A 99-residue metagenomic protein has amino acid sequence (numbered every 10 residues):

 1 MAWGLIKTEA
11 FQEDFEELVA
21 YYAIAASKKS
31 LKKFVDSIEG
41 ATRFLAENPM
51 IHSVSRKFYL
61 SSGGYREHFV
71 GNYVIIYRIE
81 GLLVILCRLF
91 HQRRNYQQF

Functional and structural regions predicted by a protein language model:
M1-S37: Arg/Lys-rich, positively charged N-terminal/basic patches that mediate binding to nucleic acids
A2, F15, V54-S55, I76: Generic hydrophobic alpha-helical membrane-segment signal
A23, M50, H91-R94: A generic structural signal for secondary-structure junctions that act as hinges or helix/strand caps at the edges
R43-H68: A short, surface-exposed loop/turn module that caps and links secondary-structure elements
G63, V70-F99: Enriched for short, Lys/Arg-rich terminal
